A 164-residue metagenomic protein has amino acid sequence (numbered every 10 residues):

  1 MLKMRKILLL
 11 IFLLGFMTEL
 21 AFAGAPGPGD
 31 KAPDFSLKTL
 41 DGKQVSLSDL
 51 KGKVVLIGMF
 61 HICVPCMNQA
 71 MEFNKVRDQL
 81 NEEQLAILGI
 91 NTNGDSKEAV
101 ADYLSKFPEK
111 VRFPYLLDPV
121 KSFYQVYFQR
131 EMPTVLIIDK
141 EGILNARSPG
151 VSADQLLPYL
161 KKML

Functional and structural regions predicted by a protein language model:
M1-I7: Positively charged n-region of N-terminal signal peptides that target proteins for export
L10-E19: Bacterial N-terminal signal peptides
F22-L47: N-terminal "domain-start" segment that seeds a small globular fold
L47-V64: Short active-site neighborhood of thiol/selenol oxidoreductases, capturing the structured segment around
L56-I57, I87, V135: Hydrophobic beta-strand anchors of alpha/beta hydrolase catalytic cores
M67-F107, V120-Q125: Structural microenvironment flanking redox-active thiols in thiol-disulfide oxidoreductases
Y103-T134, I138: Short, internal strand/loop/helix patches that form the active-site neighborhood or redox-interaction surface
I137-L164: Thiol-/selenol-based redox modules, centered on thioredoxin-like and closely related oxidoreductase domains
